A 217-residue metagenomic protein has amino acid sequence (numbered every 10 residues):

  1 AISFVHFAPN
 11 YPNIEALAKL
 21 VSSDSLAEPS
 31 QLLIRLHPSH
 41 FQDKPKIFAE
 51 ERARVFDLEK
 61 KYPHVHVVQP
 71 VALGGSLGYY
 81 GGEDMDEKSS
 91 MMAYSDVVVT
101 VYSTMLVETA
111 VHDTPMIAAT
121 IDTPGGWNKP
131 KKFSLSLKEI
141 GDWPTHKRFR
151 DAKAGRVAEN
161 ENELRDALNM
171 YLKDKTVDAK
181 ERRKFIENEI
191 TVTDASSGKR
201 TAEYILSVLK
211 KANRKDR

Functional and structural regions predicted by a protein language model:
A1-N13, Q42, R165-N169, K173 (+2 more regions): A nucleotide-sugar donor-handling region in carbohydrate enzymes
A1-S76, A158: Conserved catalytic-core segment of nucleotide-activated headgroup transferases in glycan assembly
A16, E163-D166, R200, Y204: Alpha-helical elements of Rossmann-like donor-binding domains used by nucleotide-donor carbohydrate transfer enzymes
A18-S22, L172, A202, L206: A structural alpha-helix within SAM-dependent methyltransferase catalytic domains
Q31-L33, D96-V98, P115-I117: Beta-sheet entry/capping signal
K46-V107, V111-H112: Donor nucleotide-activated moiety binding/catalytic core segment of transferases that use nucleotide-activated donors
T104-I190: Catalytic binding pocket for nucleotide-activated donors in carbohydrate/polymer assembly enzymes
D194-R217: C-terminal alpha-helical cap of glycosyltransferases
